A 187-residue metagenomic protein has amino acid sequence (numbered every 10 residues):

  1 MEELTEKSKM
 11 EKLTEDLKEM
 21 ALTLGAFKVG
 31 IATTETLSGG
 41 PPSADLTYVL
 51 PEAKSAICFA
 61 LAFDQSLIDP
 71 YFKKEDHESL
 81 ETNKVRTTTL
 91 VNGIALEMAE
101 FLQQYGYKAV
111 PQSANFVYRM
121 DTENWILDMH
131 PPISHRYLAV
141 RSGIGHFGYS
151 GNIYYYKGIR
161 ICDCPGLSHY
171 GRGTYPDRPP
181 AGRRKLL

Functional and structural regions predicted by a protein language model:
M1-V91, L96: Non-catalytic, usually N-terminal nucleic-acid engagement modules in DNA/RNA processing proteins
K7, G40, H77-L187: Catalytic cores of enzyme domains
